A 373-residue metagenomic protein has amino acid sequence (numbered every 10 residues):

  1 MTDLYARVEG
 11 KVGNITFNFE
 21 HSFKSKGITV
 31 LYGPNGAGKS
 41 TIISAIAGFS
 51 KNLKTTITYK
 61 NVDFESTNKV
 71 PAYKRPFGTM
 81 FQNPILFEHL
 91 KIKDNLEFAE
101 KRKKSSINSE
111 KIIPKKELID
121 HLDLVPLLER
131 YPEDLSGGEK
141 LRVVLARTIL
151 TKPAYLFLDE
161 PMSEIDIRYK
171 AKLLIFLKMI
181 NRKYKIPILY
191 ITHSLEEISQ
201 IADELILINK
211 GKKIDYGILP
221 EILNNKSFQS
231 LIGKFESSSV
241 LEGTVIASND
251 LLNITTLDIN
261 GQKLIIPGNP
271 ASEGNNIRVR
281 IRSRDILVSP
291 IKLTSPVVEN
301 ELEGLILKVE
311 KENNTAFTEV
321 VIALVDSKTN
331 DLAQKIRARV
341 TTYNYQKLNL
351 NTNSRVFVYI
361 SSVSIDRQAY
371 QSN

Functional and structural regions predicted by a protein language model:
D63-G78: ABC ATPase NBD coupling module
S66, S109-L127, K178-M179: Conserved ABC ATPase "signature" region
Y131-L135, E139: Conserved ABC ATPase signature
L150-A154: A short, proline-enriched helix->beta-strand linker immediately N-terminal to the Walker B motif in ABC-type P-loop
L156-E160: Catalytic Walker B motif of ABC-type/P-loop ATPase nucleotide-binding domains
R182, T192-Q262: Internal alpha/beta loop-helix hairpins
G261-E310, T342-N373: Glycine/charge-rich catalytic "coupling/switch" loops of P-loop NTPases
